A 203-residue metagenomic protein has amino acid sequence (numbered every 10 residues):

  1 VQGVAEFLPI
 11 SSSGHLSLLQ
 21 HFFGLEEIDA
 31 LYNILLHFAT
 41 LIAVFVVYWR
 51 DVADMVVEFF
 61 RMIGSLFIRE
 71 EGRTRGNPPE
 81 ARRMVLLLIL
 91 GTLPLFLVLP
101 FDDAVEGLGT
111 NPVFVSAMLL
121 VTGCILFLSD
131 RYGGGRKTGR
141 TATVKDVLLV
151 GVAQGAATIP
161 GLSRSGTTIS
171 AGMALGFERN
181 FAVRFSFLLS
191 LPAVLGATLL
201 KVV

Functional and structural regions predicted by a protein language model:
V1-V203: Multi-pass membrane proteins that catalyze or facilitate reactions on polyprenyl-/lipid-phosphate substrates and their
